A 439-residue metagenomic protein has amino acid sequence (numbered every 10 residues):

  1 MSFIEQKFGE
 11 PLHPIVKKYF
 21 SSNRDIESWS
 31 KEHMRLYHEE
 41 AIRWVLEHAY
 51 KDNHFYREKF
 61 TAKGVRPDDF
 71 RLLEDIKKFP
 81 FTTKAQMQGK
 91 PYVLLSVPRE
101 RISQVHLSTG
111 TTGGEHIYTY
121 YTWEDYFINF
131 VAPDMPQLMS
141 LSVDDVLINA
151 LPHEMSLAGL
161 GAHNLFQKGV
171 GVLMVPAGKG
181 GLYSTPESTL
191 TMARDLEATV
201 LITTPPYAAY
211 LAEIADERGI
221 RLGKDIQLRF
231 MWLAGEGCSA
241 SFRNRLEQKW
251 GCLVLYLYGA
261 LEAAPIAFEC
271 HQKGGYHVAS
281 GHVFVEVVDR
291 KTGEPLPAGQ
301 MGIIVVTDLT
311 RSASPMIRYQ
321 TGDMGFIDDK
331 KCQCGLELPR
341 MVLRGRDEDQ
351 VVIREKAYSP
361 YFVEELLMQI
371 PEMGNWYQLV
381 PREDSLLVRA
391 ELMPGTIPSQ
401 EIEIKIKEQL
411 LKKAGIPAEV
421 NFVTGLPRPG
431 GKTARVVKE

Functional and structural regions predicted by a protein language model:
M1-L107, G113-F130, D195, D384-R389 (+2 more regions): Nucleotide 5′-phosphate-binding alpha/beta core
S2-R24, T82-F230, G237-R245, K249 (+1 more regions): Active-site phosphate/ATP/adenylate-binding loop shared across adenylate-forming ligases
L46, L228, M373-G374, P417: Core-facing hydrophobic residues within beta-strands of well-ordered domains
L173-M174, V254, V285, Y377 (+1 more regions): Generic structural signal for residues in well-ordered beta-strands
A177-K179, L257-G259, V288, N421-G425: Conserved beta-strand termini and adjacent loop/short-helix elements that scaffold enzyme active sites in alpha/beta
L196, I226, C252, Y319 (+1 more regions): Structured loop/turn residues at beta-strand edges in well-structured enzyme cores
L201, V305-A414, G431: AMP-binding/adenylate-forming catalytic core of the ANL superfamily
R229, C238, F242-K331, E348: Conserved AMP-binding/adenylate-forming
